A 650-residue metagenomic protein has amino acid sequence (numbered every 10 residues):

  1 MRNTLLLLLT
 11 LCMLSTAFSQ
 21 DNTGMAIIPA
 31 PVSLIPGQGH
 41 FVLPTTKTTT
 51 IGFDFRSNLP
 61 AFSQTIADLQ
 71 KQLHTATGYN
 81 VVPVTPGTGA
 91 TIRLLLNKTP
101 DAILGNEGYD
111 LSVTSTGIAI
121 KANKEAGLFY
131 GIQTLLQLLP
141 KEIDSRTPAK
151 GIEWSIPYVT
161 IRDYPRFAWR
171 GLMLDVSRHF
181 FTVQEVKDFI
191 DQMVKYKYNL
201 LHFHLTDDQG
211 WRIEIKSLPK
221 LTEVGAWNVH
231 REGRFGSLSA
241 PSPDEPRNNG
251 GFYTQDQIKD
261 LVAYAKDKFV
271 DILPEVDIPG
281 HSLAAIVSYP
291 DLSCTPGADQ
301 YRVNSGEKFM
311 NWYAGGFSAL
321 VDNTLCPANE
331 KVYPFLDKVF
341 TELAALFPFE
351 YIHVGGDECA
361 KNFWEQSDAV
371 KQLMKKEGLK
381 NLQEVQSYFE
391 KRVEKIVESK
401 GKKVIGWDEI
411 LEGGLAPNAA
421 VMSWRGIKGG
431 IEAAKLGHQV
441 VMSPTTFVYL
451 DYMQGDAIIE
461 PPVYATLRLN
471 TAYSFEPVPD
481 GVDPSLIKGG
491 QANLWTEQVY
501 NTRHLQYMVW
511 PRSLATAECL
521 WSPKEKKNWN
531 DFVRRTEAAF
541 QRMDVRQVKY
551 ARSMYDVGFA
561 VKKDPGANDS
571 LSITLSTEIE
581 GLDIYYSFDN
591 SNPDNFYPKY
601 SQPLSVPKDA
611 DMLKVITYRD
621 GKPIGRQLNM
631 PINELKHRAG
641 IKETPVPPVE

Functional and structural regions predicted by a protein language model:
M1-A26: Bacterial Sec-dependent N-terminal signal peptides
S19, P29, T48-G52, P523 (+1 more regions): Short, compositionally stereotyped local motifs that mark structural "simplifiers"
Q20-F167, H504, C519-R546: Contiguous, structured surface segment used for ligand recognition
T48, Q72, A102-P334, K338-Y351 (+3 more regions): Feature activates predominantly on carbohydrate-active enzymes
F180-T182, D208-E214, P279-A285, H353 (+6 more regions): Flexible loop/turn segments at secondary-structure boundaries
Y313-A419, W424-K435: Active-site neighborhood of glycoside hydrolase catalytic domains
K403-A419, R425-S572: Flexible, acidic glycine-rich loops studded with aromatic residues
